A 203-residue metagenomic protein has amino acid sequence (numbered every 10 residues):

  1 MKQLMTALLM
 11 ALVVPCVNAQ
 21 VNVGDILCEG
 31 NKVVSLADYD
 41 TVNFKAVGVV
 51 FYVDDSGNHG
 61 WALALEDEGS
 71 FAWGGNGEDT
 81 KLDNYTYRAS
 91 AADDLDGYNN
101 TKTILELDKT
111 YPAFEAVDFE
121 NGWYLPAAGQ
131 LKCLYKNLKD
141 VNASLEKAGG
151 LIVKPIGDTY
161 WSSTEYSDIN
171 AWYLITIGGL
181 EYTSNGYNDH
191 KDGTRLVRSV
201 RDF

Functional and structural regions predicted by a protein language model:
M1, Y52, T159-S163: Short hydrophobic/aromatic-rich beta-strand motifs
M1-Q20: Bacterial Sec-dependent N-terminal signal peptides
L9-L12, S35, F71, N142 (+1 more regions): Residues in flexible loops and secondary-structure boundaries
P15-E120, K191-F203: Short, compositionally biased
W61-A64, P126, W161: Short hydrophobic-aromatic micro-motifs
D118, G122-K132: Mid-length scaffold segments of soluble, non-membrane domains
A128-F203: C-terminal, surface-exposed recognition/capping segments
